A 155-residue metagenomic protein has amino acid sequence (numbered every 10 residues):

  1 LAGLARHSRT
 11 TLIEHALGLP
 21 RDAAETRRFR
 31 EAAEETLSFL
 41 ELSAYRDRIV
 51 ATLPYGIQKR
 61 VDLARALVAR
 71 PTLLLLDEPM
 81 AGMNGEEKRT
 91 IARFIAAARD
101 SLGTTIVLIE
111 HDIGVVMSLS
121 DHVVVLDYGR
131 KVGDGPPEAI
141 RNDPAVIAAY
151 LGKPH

Functional and structural regions predicted by a protein language model:
L1-H155: Glycine-rich phosphate-binding loops of nucleotide-dependent enzymes
